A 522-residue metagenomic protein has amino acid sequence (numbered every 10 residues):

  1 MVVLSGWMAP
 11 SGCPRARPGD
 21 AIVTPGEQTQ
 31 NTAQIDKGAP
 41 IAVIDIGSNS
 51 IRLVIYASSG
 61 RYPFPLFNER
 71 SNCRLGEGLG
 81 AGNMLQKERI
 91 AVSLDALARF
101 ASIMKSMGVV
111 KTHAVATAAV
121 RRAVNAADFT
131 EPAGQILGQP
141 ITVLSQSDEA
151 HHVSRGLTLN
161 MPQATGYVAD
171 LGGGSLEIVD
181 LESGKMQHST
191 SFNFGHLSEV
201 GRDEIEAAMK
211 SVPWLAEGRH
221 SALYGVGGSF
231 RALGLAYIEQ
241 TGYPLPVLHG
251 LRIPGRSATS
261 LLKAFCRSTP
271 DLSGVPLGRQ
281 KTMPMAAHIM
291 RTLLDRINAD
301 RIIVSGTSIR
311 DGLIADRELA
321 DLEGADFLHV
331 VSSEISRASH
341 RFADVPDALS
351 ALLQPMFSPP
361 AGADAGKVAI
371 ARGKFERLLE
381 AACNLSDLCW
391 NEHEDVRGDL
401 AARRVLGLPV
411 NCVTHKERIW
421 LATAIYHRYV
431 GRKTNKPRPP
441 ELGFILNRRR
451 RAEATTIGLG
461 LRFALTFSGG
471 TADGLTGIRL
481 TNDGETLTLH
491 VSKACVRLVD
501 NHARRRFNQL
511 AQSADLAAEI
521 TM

Functional and structural regions predicted by a protein language model:
L4-A42, I46, I51, Y56-A116 (+1 more regions): N-terminal glycine/serine-rich phosphate-binding loop of ATP-dependent small-molecule kinases, especially carbohydrate
G38-I41, I55-S58, G78-S106, V120-A123 (+6 more regions): Helical "lid/coupling" subdomains associated with nucleotide-phosphate turnover
A42, I51, T112-H113, Y167 (+3 more regions): Conserved beta-strand core positions
D45-S50, A169-S175, V226-S229, G306: A short acidic Gly-Thr/Ser loop motif
A123-F129: Metal-dependent catalytic neighborhoods of phosphoester/phosphodiester hydrolases
E417, E519-M522: A generic structural motif
L498-A518: Short, non-transmembrane amphipathic alpha-helical segments
